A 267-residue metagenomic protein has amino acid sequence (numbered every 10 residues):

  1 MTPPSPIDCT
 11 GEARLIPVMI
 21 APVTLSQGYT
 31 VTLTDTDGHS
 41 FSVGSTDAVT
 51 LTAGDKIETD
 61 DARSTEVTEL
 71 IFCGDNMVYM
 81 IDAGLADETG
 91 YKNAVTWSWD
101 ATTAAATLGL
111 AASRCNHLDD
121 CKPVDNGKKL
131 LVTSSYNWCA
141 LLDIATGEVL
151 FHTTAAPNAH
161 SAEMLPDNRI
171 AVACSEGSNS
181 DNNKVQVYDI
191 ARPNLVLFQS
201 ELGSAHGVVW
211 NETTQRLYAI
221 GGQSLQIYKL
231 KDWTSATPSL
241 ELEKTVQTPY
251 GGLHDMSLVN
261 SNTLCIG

Functional and structural regions predicted by a protein language model:
M1-L51: Tryptophan-paired
S64-E66, V124-G127, M164-D167, E212-T214 (+1 more regions): Residue-level detector of Asp-centered blade-edge/turn motifs that repeat once per structural unit in beta-propeller
D82-T89, K229-T237: Short loop/turn segments immediately following beta-strands, especially the blade-tip and inter-blade linker loops
G84, I144-T146, Y188-P193, K231-W233: Short loop/turn segments that connect beta-strands within beta-propeller blades
K92-R114, S239-G252: Surface-exposed loop and turn segments in beta-propeller and other repeat-based domains that flank or scaffold
L110-K122, A156-L165, L202-W210, T248-V259: Repeated scaffold domains used in trafficking and secretory/extracellular systems, primarily beta-propellers
L130-L131, I170-A171, L217, L264: Hydrophobic beta-strand positions that form the internal "hydrophobic ladder" of WD40/Gbeta-like beta-propeller blades
T133-S135, S175-N183: Short, solvent-exposed loop/turn segments at conserved positions within beta-propeller repeat blades
